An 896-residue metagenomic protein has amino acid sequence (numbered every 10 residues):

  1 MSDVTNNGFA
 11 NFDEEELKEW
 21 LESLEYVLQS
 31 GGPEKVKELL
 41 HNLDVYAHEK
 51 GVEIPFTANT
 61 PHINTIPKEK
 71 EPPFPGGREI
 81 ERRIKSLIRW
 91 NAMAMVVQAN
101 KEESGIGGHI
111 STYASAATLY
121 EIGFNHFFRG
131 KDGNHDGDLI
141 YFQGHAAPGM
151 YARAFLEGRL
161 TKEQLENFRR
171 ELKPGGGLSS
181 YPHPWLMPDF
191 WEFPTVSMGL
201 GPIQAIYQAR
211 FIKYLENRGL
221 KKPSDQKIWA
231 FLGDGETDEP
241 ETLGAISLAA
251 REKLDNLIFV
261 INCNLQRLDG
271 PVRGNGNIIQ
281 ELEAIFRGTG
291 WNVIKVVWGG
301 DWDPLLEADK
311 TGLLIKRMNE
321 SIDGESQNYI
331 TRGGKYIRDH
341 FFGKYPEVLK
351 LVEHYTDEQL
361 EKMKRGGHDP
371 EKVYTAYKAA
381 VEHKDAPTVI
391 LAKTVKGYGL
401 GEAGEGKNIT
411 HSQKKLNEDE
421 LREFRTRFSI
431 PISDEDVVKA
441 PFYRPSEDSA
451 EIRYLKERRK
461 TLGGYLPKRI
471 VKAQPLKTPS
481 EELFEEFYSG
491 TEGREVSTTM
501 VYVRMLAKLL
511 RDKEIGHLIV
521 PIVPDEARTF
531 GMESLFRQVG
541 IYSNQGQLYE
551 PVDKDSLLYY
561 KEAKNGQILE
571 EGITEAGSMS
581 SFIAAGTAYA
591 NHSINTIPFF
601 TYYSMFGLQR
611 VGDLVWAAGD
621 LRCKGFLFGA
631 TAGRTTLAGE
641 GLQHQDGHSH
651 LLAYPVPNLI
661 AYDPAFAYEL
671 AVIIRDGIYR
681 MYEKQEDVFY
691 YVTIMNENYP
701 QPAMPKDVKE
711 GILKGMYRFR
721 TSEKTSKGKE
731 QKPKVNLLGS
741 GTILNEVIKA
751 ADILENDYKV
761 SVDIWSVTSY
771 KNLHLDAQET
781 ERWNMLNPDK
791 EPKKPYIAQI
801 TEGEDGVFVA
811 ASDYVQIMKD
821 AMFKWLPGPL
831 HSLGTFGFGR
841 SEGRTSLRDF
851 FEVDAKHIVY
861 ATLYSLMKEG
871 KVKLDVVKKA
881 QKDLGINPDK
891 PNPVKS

Functional and structural regions predicted by a protein language model:
S2-E157, F424, V496-D512, G516 (+1 more regions): N-terminal amphipathic, basic-rich helices that act as targeting or association modules
S2-V4, R170-P194, L200, Y214-D225 (+7 more regions): Thiamine diphosphate
N6, S23-Y26, P73-E81, A99-G108 (+14 more regions): Glycine- and acidic
E71-A92, Y113, F128-K131, D138-L139 (+9 more regions): Non-catalytic terminal/interface segments that mediate subunit docking, oligomerization, and allosteric communication
E71-I88, A92-E102, H109-E252, N275-G276 (+6 more regions): Cofactor-binding active-site loop characterized by glycine-rich and histidine/acidic residues
I228, G233-E236, C263, T394 (+3 more regions): Active-site metal-binding loops of divalent metal-dependent hydrolases
A230-F231, F259, I522, F628 (+2 more regions): Residue-level marker for buried hydrophobic side chains located in beta-strands that build the well-ordered beta-sheet
A230-F231, T237, D613-R634, G639: A structural-propensity feature for long, helix-poor, extended segments
